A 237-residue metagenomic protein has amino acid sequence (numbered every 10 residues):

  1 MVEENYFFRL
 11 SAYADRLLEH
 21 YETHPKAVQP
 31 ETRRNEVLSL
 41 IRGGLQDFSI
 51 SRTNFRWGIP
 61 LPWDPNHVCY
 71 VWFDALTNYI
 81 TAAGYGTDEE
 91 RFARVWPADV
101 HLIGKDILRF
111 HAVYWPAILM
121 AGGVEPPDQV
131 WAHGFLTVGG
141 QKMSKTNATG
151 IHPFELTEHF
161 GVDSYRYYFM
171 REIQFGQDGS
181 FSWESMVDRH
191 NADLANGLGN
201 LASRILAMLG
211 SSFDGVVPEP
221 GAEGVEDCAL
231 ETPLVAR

Functional and structural regions predicted by a protein language model:
M1-S211: Structured secondary-structure scaffolds
F213-R237: Acidic, turn-prone loop/beta-hairpin segments
